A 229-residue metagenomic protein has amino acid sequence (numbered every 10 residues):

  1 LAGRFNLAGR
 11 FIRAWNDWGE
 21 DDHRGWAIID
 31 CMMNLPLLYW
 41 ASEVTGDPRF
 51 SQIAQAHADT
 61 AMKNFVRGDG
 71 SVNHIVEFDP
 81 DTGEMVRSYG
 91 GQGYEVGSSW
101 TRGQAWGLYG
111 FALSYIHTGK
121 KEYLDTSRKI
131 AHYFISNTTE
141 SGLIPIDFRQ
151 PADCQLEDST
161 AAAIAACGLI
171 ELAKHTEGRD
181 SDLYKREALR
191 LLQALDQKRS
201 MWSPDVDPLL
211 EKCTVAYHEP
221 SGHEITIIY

Functional and structural regions predicted by a protein language model:
L1-Y229: Glycan-recognition and catalytic cores of secretory/periplasmic carbohydrate-active enzymes
